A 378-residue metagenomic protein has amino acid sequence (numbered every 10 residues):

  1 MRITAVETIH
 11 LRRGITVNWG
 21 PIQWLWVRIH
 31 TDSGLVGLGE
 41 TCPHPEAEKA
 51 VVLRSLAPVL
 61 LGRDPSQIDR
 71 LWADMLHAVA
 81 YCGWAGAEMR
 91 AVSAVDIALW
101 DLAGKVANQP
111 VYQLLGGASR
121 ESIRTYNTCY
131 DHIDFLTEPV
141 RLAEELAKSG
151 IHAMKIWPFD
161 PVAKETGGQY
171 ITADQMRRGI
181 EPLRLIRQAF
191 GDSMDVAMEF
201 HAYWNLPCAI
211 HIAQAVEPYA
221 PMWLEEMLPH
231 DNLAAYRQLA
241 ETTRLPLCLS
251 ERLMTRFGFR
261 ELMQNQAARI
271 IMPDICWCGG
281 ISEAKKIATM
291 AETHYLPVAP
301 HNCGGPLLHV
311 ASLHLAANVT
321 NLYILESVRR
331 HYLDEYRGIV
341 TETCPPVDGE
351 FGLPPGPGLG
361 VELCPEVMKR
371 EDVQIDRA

Functional and structural regions predicted by a protein language model:
M1-L38, C42, R330-R337: Structured beta-strand/loop patches that form or line metal/cofactor-binding pockets in enzymes
I3, G34, L56, V95 (+8 more regions): Conserved, mostly hydrophobic/aromatic
H10, G358-A378: Extended hydrophobic packing segments that form well-structured cores
H30-A107: Metal- or metallocofactor-binding catalytic centers and their adjacent structured scaffolds across diverse enzyme
R54-P58, R70, Q214, A220-W223 (+2 more regions): Shared catalytic-loop signature of beta/alpha-barrel
D96-H132, H152: Glycine-rich, aromatic-flanked loop segments that form ligand/cofactor-binding clefts across common enzyme folds
S122-T242: Metal-dependent enolase-superfamily TIM-barrel catalytic cores that perform enediolate-based chemistry
